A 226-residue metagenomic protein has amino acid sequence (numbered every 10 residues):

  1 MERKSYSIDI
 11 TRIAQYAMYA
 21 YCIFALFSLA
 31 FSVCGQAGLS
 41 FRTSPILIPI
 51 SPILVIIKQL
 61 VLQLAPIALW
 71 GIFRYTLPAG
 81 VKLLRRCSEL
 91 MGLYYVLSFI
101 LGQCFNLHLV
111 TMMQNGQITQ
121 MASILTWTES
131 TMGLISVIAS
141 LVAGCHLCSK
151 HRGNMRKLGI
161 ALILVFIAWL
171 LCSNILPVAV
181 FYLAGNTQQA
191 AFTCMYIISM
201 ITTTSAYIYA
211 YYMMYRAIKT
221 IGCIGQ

Functional and structural regions predicted by a protein language model:
E2-I13, L69-L84, L141-G159, I208-Q226: Cytosolic juxtamembrane helix at the C-terminal end of the final transmembrane segment
R12-C22, K82-F99, K157-L171: Transmembrane alpha-helical segments of multi-pass membrane proteins
Y21-L39: Alpha-helical transmembrane segments of multi-pass membrane proteins
F27, H146, I167-Q226: C-terminal transmembrane-bundle signature of multipass membrane proteins, characterized by strong activation on
Q36-S51, N106-W127, L176-M200: Interfacial non-cytosolic loop connecting adjacent transmembrane helices
L47, S51-P78, R85, Y94-F99: Selected alpha-helical membrane-embedding segments in polytopic membrane proteins
I50-Q63, S123-V137, S173, F192-A206: Alpha-helical transmembrane segments of polytopic membrane proteins
L97-N154: Membrane-proximal helix-loop-helix units in multi-pass membrane proteins
